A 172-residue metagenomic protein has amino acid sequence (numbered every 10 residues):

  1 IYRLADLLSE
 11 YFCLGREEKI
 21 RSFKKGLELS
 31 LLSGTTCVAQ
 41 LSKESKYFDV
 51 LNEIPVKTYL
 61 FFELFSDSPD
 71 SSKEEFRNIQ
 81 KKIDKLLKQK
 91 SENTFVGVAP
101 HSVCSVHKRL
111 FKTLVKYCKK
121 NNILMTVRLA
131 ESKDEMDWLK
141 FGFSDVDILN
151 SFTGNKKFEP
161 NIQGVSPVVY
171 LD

Functional and structural regions predicted by a protein language model:
I1-P55, R77-S91: Alpha-helical scaffold segments that flank or form the walls of functional sites
I1-R21, Y59-F65, S132-D172: Active-site gating loops and adjacent loop-to-helix segments of metal-dependent hydrolytic enzymes
C37, K57-Y59, N93-A99, L124-T126: Structural preference for beta-strand elements that scaffold enzyme active sites
Q40, A99-T113, I123, L129: Active-site glycine- and acidic-residue-rich loops that bind and position anionic ligands or nucleotide-like cofactors
K43, E63-D67, H101-V103, A130-D134: Active-site beta-loop-alpha junctions enriched in small/polar residues
I54, K120-N121: Helix C-cap/helix->beta junction micro-motif
D67-E75: Short, charged, surface-exposed secondary-structure boundary motifs
N121-T126, M136: Conserved C-terminal portion of the radical SAM core fold that forms the substrate/S-adenosylmethionine-binding
